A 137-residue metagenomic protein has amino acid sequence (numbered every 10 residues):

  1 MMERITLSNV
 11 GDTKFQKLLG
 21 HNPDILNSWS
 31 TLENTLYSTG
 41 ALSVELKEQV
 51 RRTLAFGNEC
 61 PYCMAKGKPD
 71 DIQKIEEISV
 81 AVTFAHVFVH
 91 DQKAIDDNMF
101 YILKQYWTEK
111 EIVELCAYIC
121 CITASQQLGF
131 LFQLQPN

Functional and structural regions predicted by a protein language model:
M1-N137: Hydrophobic alpha-helical segments
